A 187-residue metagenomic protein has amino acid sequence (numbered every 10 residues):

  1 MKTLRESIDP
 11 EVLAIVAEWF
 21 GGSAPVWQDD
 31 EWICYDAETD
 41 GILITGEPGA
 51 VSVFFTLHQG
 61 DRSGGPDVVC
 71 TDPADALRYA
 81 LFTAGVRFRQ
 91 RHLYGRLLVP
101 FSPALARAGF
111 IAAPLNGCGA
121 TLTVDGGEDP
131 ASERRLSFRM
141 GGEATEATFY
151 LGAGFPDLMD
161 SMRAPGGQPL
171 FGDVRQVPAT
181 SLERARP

Functional and structural regions predicted by a protein language model:
M1-A50: N-terminal "first-domain core" detector
E18-S23, A37-L43, L98, P103-L115: Short small/polar-residue motifs
E38-G65, Q176-R184: Short aromatic-glycine-(Arg/Gly/Cys) micro-motifs in beta-strand/loop hairpins
D61-D72, S137: A short, exposed loop/beta-hairpin motif centered on an aromatic-Gly-Thr core
T71-A84, E143, A147-L151: A short, charged, amphipathic alpha-helix used as a generic interaction element across diverse proteins
L81-L93, L98-A106: Short arginine-rich
F101, A106-P187: Intrinsically disordered, low-complexity, charge-dense segments enriched in Lys/Arg and Glu/Asp interspersed
